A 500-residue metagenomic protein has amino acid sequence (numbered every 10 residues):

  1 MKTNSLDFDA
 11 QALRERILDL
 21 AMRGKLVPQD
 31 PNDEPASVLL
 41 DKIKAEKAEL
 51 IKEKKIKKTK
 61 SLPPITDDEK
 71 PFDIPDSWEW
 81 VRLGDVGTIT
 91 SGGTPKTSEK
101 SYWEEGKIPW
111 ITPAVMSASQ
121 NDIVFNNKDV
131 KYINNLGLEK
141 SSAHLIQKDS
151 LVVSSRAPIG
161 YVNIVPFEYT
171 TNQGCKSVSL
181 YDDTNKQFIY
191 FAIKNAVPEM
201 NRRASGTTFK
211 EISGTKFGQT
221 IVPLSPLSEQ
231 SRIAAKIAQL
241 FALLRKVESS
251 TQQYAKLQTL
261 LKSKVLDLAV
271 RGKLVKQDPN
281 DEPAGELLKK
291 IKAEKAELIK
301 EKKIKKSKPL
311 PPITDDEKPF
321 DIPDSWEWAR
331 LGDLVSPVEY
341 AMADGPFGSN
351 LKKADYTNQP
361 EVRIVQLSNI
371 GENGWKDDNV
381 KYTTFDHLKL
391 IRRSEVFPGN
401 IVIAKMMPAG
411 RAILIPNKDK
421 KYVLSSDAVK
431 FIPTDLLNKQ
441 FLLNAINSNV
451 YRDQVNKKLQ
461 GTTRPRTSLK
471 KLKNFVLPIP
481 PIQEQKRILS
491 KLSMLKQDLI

Functional and structural regions predicted by a protein language model:
M1-K42, P198-E199, T207, K216-E297 (+2 more regions): Amphipathic alpha-helical coiled-coil/heptad-repeat segments
M1-N4, R14-R16, L20, K25 (+6 more regions): Non-catalytic DNA-recognition/assembly elements of restriction-modification systems
P28-E34, K55-D67, K96-E104, F125-N126 (+6 more regions): Short coil/turn segments at secondary-structure boundaries
V38-V86, K290-L334: Cys/His-rich finger/ribbon microdomains and the adjacent scaffold used for macromolecule binding/structural
I65-D68, G84-S101, A114-K148, P166 (+5 more regions): Sequence-specific dsDNA recognition surfaces
D85, N135, K148, S177 (+4 more regions): Extracellular/lumenal ectodomain signal focusing on beta-strand-rich modules and carbohydrate-recognition contexts
T112-A114, K128-K194, S213, Q366-L367 (+1 more regions): A short beta-sheet element
S155-P158, Y169-S177, G206-S225, K353-T357 (+3 more regions): A short glycine-rich beta-alpha junction/loop motif
